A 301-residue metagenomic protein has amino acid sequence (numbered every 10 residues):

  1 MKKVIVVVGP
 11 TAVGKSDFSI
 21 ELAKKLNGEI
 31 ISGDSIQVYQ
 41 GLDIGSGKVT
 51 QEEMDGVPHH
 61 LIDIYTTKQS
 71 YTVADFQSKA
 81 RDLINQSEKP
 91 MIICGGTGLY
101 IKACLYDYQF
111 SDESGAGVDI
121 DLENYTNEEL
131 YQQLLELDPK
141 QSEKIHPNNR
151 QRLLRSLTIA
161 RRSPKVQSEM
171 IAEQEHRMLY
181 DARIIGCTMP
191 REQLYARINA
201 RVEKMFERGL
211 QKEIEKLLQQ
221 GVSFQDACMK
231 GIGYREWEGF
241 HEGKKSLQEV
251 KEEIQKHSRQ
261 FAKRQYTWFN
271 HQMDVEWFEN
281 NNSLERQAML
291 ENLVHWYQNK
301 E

Functional and structural regions predicted by a protein language model:
M1-E301: Phosphate/pyrophosphate-binding catalytic cores of soluble transferases and nucleic-acid-acting enzymes
